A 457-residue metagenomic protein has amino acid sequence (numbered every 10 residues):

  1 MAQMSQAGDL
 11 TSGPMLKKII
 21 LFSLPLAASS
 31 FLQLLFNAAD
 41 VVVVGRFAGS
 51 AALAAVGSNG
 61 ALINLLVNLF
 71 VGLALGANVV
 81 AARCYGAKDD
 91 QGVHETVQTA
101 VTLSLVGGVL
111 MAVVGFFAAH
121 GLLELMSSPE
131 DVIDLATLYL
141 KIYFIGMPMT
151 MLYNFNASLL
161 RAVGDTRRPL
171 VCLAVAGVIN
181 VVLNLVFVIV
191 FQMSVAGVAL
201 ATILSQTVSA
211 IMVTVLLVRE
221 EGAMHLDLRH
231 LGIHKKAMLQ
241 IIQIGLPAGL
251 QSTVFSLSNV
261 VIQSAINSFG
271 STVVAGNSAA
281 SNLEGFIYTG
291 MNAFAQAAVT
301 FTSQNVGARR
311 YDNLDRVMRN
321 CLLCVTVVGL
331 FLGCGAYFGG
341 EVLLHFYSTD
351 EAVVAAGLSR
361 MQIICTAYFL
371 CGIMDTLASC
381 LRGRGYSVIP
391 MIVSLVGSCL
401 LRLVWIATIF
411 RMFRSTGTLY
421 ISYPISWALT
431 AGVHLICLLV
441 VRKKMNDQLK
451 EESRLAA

Functional and structural regions predicted by a protein language model:
M1-S23, A81-G146, I179, V190-L246 (+2 more regions): Short alpha-helical transmembrane segments in multi-pass integral membrane proteins
S12, L16-L35, A39, L62-L69 (+8 more regions): Residue-level signal for short hydrophobic patches within transmembrane helices of multi-pass membrane transporters
K17, L32-Q33, F70-V71, M111 (+8 more regions): Alpha-helical transmembrane segments of multi-pass membrane transport proteins
L21-D40, I142, A176, S205-S209 (+4 more regions): Transmembrane helical elements of multi-pass membrane transporters/channels
F31, L35-A54, L123-E130, V186-M193 (+4 more regions): Helix-terminus/linker motif at the lipid-water interface of multi-pass membrane proteins
A38-V41, V113, G121, F155-L159 (+8 more regions): Alpha-helical transmembrane segments of multipass membrane proteins
L53-V113, T150-P169, Q263, G276-G340 (+1 more regions): Small-residue-rich hydrophobic transmembrane alpha-helices
A74, I142-R161, P169-G177, V198-V213 (+4 more regions): Short runs within selected transmembrane alpha-helices of multi-pass transporters and secretion channels
